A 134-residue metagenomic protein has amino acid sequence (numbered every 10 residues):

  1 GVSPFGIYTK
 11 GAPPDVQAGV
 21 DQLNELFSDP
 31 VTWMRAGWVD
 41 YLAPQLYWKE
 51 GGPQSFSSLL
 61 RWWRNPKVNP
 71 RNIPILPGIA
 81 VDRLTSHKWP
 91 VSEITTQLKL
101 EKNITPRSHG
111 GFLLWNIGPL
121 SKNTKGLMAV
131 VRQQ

Functional and structural regions predicted by a protein language model:
G1-L26, N72-L84: Aromatic-lined carbohydrate-recognition surfaces of secreted/lumenal glycan-active proteins
F27-Q54, W63-Q134: Substrate-binding cleft of secreted/luminal carbohydrate-active enzymes
S58-L59: Amphipathic helical hotspot of TIR/SEFIR-family domains
